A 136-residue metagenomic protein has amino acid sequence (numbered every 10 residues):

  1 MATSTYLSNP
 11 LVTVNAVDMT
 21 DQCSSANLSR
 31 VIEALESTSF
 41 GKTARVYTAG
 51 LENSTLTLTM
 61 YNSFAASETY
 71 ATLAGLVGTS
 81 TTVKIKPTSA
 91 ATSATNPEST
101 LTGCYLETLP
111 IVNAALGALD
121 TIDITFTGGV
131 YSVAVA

Functional and structural regions predicted by a protein language model:
A2-F64, S99-D123, V130: Solvent-exposed edge beta-strands and adjacent loop segments that serve as assembly or binding interfaces
L11-T13, S67-G103, E107: Short, acidic/charged, Gly/Pro-enriched secondary-structure junctions
P87, G128-V130: Residues on the solvent-exposed faces and adjacent turns of beta-rich solenoids used to engage binding targets
V135-A136: Membrane-proximal interfacial segments on either side of biological membranes
